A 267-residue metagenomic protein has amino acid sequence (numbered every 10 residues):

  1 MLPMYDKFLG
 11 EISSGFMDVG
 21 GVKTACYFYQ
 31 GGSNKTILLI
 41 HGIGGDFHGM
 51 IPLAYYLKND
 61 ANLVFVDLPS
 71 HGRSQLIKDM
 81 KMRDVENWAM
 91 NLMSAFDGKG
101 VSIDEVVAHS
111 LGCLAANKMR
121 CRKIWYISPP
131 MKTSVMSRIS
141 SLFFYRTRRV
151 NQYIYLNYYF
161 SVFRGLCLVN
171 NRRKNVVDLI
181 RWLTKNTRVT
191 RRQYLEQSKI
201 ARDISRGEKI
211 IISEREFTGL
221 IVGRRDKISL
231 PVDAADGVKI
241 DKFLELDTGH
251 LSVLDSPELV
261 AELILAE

Functional and structural regions predicted by a protein language model:
M1-I37, K58-A61, S102, K242 (+1 more regions): Alpha/beta-hydrolase fold catalytic core
V22-Q75: Conserved HGGG/HGGXW glycine-rich cap/lid loop of the alpha/beta-hydrolase fold
L38-G42, H109, V222-G223: The conserved beta1-alpha1 loop
L68-E105: Active-site loop/oxyanion-hole signature of alpha/beta-hydrolase fold enzymes
N117, R122-I154: Flexible "cap/lid" loop of the alpha/beta hydrolase fold
Y155-I211: Conserved alpha/beta-hydrolase catalytic His-Asp/Glu region
R192-D236, D247: Conserved serine/cysteine hydrolase catalytic core
T248-A261: Catalytic histidine-centered segment of alpha/beta-hydrolase-like enzymes
